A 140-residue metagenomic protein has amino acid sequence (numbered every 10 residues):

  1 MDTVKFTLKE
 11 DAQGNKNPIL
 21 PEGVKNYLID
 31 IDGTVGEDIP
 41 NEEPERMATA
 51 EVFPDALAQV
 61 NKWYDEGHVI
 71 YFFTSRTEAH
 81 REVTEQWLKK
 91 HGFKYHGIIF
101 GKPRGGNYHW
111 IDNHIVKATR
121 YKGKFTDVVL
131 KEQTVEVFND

Functional and structural regions predicted by a protein language model:
M1-D140: HAD-like aspartate-dependent phosphatase fold
